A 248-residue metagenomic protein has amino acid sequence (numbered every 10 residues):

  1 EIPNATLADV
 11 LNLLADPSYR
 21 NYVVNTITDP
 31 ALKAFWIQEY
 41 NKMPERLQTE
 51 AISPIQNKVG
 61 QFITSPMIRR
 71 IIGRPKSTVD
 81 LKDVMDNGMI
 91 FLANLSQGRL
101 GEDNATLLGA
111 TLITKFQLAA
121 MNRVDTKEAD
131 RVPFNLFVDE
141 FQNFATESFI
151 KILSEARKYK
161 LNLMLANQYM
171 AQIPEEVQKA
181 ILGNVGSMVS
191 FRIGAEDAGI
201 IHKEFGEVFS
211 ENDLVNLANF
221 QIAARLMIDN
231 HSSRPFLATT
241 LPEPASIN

Functional and structural regions predicted by a protein language model:
E1-L161, V177, L214-A218, A224-S232: P-loop NTPase motor domains
A93, F191, A238: Hydrophobic residues at beta-strand termini and immediately following loops that shape nucleotide-binding pockets
L108-F116, I201, F205, P242: Short amphipathic C-terminal alpha-helix that caps PH/PH-like domains
E140, R192, L241-P242: Conserved residues at beta->alpha junctions
I152-P235: Conserved ATP-driven motor cores of ASCE-family P-loop NTPases powering translocation/secretion/packaging/pilus
S232-P235, T239, P244-N248: C-terminal anchoring/interaction modules
